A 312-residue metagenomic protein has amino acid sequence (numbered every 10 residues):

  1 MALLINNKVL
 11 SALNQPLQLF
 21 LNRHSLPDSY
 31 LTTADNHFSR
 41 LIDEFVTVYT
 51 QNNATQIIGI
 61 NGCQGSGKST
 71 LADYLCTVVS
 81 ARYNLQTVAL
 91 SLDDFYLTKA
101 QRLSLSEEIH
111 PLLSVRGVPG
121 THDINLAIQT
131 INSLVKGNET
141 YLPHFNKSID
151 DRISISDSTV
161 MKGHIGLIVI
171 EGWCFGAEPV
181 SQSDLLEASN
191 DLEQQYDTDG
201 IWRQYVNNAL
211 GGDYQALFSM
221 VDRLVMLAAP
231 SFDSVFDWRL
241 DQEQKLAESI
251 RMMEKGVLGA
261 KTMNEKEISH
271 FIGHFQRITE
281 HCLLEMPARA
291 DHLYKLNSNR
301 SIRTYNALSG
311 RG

Functional and structural regions predicted by a protein language model:
A2-I58, C63: Extreme N-terminal, non-catalytic leader segments that precede Walker-type/kinase nucleotide-binding cores
A2-L13, L21, D35, C174-G312: Conserved NTP phosphate-binding and transfer environment spanning the P-loop NTPase/kinase superfamily
T55-G59, Q86, L167-V169: Residue-level preference for the first positions of well-ordered beta-strands
K68: Conserved lysine of the Walker
L71, L75: Hydrophobic positions on the alpha1 helix immediately C-terminal to the Walker A/P-loop
T77-V88: Post-Walker A helix-loop "phosphate-sensing" segment adjacent to the P-loop in P-loop NTPases
V88-S91, F95-I149: Conserved nucleotide-sensing/catalytic segment adjacent to the nucleotide-binding pocket in NTP-handling enzymes
Q129-E178: Phosphate-binding/switch loop-helix module in NTP-utilizing enzymes
